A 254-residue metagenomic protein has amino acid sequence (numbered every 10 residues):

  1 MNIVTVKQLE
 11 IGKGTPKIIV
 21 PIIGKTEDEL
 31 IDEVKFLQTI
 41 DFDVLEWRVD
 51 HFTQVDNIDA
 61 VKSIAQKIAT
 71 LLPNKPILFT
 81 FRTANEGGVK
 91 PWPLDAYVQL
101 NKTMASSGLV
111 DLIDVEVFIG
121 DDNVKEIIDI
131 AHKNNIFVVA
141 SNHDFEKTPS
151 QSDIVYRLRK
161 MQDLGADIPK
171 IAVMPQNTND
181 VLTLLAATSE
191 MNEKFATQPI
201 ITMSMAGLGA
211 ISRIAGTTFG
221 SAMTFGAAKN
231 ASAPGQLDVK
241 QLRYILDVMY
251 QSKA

Functional and structural regions predicted by a protein language model:
M1-G12, Q251-A254: Short, Lys/Arg-enriched, disordered terminal segments
M1-T5, V61, T183-L184, A206-G207: Short amphipathic alpha-helical surface micro-motifs
N2-V4, G14-K133, H143-K147: Active-site beta->alpha loop and helix N-cap motifs at the rims of alpha/beta catalytic domains
L109-L112, V117-A254: Catalytic alpha/beta core domains of metabolic enzymes, predominantly
